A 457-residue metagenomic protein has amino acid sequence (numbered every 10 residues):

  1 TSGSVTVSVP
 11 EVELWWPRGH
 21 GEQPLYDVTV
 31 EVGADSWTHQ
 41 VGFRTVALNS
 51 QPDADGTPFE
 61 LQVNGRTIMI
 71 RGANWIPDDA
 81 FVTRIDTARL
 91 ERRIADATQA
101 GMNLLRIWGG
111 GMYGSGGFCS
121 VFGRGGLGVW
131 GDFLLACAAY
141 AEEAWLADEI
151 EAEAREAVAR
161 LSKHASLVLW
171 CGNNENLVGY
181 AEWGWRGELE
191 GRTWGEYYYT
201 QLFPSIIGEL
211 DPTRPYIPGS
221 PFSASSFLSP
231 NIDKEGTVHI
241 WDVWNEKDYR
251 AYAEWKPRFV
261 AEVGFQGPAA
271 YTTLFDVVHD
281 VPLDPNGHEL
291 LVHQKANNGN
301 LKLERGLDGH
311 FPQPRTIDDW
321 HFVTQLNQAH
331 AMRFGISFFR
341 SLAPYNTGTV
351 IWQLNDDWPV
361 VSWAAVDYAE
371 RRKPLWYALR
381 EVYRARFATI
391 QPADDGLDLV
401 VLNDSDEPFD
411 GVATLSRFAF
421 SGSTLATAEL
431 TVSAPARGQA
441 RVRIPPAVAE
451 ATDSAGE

Functional and structural regions predicted by a protein language model:
T1-R106, F122-R124, W241, S341-L342 (+3 more regions): Secreted/periplasmic carbohydrate-active enzymes, especially glycoside hydrolases
E13, S36-A138, A144-L169, L291-A329: Active-site-adjacent substrate/metal-binding segments within catalytic domains of carbohydrate-active enzymes
N49, P77-A80, M112-S115, C137-A139 (+7 more regions): Flexible loop/turn segments at secondary-structure boundaries
Q62-V63, R160-H164, L210, A251-E254 (+1 more regions): Extracellular/periplasmic catalytic domains that process cell-envelope and extracellular macromolecules
M69-G72, L104-I107, V129-G131, V168-G172 (+4 more regions): Structural recognition of the beta-strand scaffold that forms the well-ordered cores of secreted hydrolase catalytic
A100, W108, R160, I206-T213 (+2 more regions): Structured segments of extracytoplasmic/periplasmic soluble domains in secreted or envelope-associated proteins
G114, R124, A136-S229, N327-H330 (+1 more regions): Active-site neighborhood of glycoside hydrolase catalytic domains
Y198, S205-G208, I217-N231, E235-F409 (+1 more regions): Substrate-binding clefts and catalytic carboxylate motifs of secreted carbohydrate-active enzymes
